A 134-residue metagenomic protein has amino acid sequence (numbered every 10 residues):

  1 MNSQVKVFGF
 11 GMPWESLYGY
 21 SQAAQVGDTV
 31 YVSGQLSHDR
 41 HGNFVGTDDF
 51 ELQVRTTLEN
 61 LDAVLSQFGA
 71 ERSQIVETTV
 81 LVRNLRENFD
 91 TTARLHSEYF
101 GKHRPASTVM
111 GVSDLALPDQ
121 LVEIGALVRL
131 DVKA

Functional and structural regions predicted by a protein language model:
M1-E59, A63-V76, V82-A134: N-terminal presequence-like segments and the immediate start of the first folded domain
